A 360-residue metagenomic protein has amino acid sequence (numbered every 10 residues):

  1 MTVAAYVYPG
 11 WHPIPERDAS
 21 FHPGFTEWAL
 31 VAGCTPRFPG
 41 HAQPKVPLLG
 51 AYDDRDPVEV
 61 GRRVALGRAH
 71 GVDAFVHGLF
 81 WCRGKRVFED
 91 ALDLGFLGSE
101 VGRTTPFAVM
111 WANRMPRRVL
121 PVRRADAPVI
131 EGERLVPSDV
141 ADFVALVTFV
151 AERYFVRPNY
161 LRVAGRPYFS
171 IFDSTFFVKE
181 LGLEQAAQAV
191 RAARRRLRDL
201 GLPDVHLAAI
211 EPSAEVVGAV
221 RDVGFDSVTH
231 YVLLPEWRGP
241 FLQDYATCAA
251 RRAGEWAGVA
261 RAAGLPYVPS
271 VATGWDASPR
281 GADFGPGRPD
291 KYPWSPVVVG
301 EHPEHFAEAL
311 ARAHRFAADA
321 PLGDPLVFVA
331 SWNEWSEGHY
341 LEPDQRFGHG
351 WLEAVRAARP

Functional and structural regions predicted by a protein language model:
M1-P360: Glycan-processing catalytic domains of CAZymes
